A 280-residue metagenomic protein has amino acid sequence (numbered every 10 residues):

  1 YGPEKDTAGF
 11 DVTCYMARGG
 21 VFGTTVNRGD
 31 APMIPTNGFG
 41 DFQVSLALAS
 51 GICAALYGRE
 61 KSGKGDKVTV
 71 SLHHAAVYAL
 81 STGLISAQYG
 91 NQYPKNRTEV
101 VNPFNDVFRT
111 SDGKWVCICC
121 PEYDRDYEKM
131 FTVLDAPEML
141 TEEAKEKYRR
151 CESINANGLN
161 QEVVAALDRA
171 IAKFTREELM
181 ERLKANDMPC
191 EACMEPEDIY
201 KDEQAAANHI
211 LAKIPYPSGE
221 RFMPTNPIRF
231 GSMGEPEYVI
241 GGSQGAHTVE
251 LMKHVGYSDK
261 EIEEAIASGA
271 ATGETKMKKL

Functional and structural regions predicted by a protein language model:
Y1-P121, K129: Active-site-adjacent "lid/gating" segments in soluble enzymes
D11, S86-P94, L134-D135, E142 (+1 more regions): Short, surface-exposed loop/helix-turn segments at secondary-structure junctions that function as lids/hinges flanking
P32, T36, Y216-E264: Flexible, small-/acidic-enriched active-site or ligand-binding loops
F104-N186, C190: Aromatic-enriched alpha-helical interface/lid elements that frame and gate functional surfaces
A185-P236: A glycine-rich dinucleotide-binding beta-alpha-beta segment and adjacent secondary-structure elements that constitute
K260-L280: Amphipathic terminal alpha-helices
